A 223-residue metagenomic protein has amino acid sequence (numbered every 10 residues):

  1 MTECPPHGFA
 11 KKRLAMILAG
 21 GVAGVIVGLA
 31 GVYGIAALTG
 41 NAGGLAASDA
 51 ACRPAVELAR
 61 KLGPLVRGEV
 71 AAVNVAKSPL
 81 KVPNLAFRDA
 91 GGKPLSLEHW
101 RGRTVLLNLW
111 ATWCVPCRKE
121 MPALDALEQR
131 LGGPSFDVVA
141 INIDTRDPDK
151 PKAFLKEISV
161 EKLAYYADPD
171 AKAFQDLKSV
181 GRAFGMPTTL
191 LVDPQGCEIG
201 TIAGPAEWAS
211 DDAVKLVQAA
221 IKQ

Functional and structural regions predicted by a protein language model:
M1-K81: N-terminal targeting signals for export/organelle localization
N74-P79, N84-V105, F174: A short beta-strand-turn-helix
L80-V82, W100-G102, G133, V160 (+1 more regions): Extracytoplasmic
R101, L109-A126: Conserved redox-active cysteine motifs that mediate thiol-disulfide chemistry, especially di-cysteine Cys-X(1-2)-Cys
T104-V105, F136, P187: Alpha/beta-hydrolase fold active-site loops
A111-P116, D144-P148, A171-A173, E198 (+1 more regions): Solvent-exposed loop/turn segments at secondary-structure junctions within structured extracellular/periplasmic domains
K119-S159, P169-L177, K215: Structural microenvironment flanking redox-active thiols in thiol-disulfide oxidoreductases
A153, E157-K162, D168-A220: Thiol/disulfide oxidoreductase modules built on the thioredoxin-like
